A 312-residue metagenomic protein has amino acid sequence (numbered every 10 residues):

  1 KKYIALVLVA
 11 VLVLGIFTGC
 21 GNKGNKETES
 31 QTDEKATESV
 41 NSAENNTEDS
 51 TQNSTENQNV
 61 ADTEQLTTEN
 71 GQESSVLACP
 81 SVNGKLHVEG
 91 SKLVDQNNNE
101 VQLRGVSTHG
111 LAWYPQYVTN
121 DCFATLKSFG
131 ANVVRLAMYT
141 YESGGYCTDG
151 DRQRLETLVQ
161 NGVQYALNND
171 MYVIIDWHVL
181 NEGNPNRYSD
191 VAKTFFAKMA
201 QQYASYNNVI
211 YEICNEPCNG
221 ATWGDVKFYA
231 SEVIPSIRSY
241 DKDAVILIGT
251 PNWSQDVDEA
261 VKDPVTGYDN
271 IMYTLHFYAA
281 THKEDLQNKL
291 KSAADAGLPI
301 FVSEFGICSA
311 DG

Functional and structural regions predicted by a protein language model:
K1-V7: Bacterial N-terminal signal peptides that target proteins for export
A10-V11: Repetitive helical segments and hydrophobic/amphipathic motifs
G15-G19: C-terminal motif of bacterial Sec signal peptides marking the signal peptidase cleavage site
G24-C79: N-terminal, intrinsically disordered, polar/charged segments of Gram-positive cell-envelope systems that serve as
V60-V133, D149: N-terminal carbohydrate-binding accessory modules
K85-L86, G110, P115, N132 (+3 more regions): Extracellular glycoside hydrolase catalytic/binding regions
V118-E182, S189-T194, R238-Y240: Aromatic-lined substrate-binding rim segments of carbohydrate-active enzymes
